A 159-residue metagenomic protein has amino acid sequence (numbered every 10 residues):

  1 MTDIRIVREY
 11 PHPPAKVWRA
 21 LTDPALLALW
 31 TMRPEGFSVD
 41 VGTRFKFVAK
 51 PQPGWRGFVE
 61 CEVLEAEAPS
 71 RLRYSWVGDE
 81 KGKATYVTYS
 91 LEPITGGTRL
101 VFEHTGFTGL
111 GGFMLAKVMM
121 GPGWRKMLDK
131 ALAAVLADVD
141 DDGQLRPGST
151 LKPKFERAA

Functional and structural regions predicted by a protein language model:
M1, K50-P53: Extracellular beta-rich ligand/substrate-recognition surface
M1-G36, R157-A159: Hydrophobic ligand-binding cavity/cleft-lining segments
R8, F102-H104: Short, hydrophobic/aromatic-enriched beta-strand segments in well-ordered soluble domains
H12, G54, G82, L115 (+1 more regions): Residues at secondary-structure transition points
V17, L21, L27, F45-F47 (+5 more regions): Hydrophobic pocket/interface hotspot
A28, E35-G36, K46, P53-G96 (+1 more regions): Hydrophobic-ligand binding "helix-grip"
G106-A159: A conserved amphipathic terminal alpha-helix motif
